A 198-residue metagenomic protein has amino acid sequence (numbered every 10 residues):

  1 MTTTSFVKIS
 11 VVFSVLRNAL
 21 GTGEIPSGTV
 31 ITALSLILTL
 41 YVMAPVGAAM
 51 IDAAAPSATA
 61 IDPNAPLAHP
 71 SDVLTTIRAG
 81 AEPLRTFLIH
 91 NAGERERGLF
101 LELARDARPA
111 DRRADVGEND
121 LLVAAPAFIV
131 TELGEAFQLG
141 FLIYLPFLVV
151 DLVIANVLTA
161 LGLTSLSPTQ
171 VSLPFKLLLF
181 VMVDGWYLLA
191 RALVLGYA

Functional and structural regions predicted by a protein language model:
M1-A198: Hydrophobic alpha-helical segments and their helix-loop boundaries in membrane and membrane-proximal proteins
